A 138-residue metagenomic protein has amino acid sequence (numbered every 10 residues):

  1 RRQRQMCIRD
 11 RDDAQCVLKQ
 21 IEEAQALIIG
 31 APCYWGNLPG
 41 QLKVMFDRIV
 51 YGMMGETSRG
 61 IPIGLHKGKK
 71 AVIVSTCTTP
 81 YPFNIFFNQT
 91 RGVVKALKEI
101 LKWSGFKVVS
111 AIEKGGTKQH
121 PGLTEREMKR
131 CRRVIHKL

Functional and structural regions predicted by a protein language model:
R1-R2, V72-T76, A111: Short, basic/glycine-rich phosphate-binding loops at helix/coil junctions that contact nucleotide phosphates
Q3-C7: Short, small-residue-biased leader/transition segments that mark boundaries at the very start of proteins
R9-K98: Helix-loop-strand module that forms the ligand-binding subsite of alpha/beta enzymes
F83, F87-L138: Glycine-rich phosphate/pyrophosphate-binding loop and the adjoining helix
